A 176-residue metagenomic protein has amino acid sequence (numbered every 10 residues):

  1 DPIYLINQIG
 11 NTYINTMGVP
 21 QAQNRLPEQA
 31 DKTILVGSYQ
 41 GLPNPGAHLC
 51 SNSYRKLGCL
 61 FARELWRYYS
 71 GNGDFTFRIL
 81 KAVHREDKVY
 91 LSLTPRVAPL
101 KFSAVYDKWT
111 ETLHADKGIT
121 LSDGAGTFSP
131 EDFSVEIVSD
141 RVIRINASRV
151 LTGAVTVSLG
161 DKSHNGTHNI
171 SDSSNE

Functional and structural regions predicted by a protein language model:
P2-G10, N15-N44, C59-Y68: Extracellular serine-dependent O-acyl
Y13-I14, H48-K56: Soluble non-cytosolic domains of exported or imported proteins
R67-T112, P130-I137: Surface beta-strand/loop "capping" patches
V83, L159-K162: Glycan-recognition surfaces in beta-rich domains, encompassing non-catalytic CBMs and lectin-like receptor-binding
L100-A125, V155-G160: Beta-strand-rich binding/interaction modules
D116-V150: Acidic, low-complexity Ser/Thr/Gly/Pro-rich repeat segments typical of extracellular/periplasmic and surface-exposed
S148-G153, H164: Surface-exposed, short loops/turns at beta-strand junctions within beta-sandwich domains
D161-N175: Short acidic/polar inter-strand loop motif in beta-rich domains
